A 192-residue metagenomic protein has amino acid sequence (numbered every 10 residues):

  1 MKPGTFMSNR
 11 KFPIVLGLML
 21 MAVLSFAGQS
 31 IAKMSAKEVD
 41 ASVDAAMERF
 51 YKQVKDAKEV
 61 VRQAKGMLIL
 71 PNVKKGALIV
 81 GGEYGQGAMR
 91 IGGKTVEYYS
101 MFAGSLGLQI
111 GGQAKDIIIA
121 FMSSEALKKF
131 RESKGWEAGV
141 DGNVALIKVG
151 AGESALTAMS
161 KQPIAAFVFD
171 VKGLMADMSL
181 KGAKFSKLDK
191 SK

Functional and structural regions predicted by a protein language model:
K2-G17: Bacterial N-terminal signal peptides that target proteins for export
F12, A27-G28: Generic low-polarity alpha-helical segments
L16-S25: Bacterial N-terminal signal peptides
S30-K192: Small-residue-enriched, tightly packed secondary-structure blocks
